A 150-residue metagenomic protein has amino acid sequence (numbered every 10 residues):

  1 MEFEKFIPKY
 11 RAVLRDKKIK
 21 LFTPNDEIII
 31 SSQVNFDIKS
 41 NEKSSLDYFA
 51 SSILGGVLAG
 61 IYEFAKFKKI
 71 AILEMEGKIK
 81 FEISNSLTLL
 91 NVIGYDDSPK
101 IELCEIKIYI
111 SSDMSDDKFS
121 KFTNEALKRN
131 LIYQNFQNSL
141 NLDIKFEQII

Functional and structural regions predicted by a protein language model:
M1-S51, E63-I150: Extended beta-strand/beta-hairpin segments
G56-V57: Alpha-helical metal-binding/catalytic segments enriched in His/Glu/Asp
